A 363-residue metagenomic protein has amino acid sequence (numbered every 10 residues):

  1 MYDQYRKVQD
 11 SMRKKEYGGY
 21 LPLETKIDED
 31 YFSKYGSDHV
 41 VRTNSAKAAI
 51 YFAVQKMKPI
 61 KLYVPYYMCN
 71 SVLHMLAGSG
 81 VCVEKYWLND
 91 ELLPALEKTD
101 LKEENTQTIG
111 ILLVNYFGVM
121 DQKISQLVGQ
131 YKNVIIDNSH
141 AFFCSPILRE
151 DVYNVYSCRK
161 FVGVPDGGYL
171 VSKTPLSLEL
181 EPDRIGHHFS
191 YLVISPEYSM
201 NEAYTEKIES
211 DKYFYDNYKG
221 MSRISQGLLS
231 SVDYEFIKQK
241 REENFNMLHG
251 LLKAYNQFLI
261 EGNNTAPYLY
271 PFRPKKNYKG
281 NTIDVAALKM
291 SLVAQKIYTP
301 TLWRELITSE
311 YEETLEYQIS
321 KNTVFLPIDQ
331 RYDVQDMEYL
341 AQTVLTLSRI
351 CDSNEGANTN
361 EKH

Functional and structural regions predicted by a protein language model:
M1-K58, T106, L229-V232, L345-H363: Conserved PLP-binding active-site segment in aminotransferase class I/II-type PLP enzymes
A53-E104: Conserved PLP-anchoring active-site segment centered on the Schiff-base-forming lysine
N89-E179, D329: Active-site phosphate-binding strand-loop segment of PLP-dependent enzymes
P175-I224: Active-site C-terminal subdomain of aminotransferase-like
G220-H249, F258-P274: Conserved glycine-rich beta-strand-loop-beta hairpin in the small C-terminal domain of fold type I
G262-N263, V285-V324, C351-H363: Conserved PLP cofactor-binding pocket of PLP-dependent enzymes
Y268-Y278, R304-D336: Conserved PLP-binding active-site segment of the aspartate aminotransferase-like
